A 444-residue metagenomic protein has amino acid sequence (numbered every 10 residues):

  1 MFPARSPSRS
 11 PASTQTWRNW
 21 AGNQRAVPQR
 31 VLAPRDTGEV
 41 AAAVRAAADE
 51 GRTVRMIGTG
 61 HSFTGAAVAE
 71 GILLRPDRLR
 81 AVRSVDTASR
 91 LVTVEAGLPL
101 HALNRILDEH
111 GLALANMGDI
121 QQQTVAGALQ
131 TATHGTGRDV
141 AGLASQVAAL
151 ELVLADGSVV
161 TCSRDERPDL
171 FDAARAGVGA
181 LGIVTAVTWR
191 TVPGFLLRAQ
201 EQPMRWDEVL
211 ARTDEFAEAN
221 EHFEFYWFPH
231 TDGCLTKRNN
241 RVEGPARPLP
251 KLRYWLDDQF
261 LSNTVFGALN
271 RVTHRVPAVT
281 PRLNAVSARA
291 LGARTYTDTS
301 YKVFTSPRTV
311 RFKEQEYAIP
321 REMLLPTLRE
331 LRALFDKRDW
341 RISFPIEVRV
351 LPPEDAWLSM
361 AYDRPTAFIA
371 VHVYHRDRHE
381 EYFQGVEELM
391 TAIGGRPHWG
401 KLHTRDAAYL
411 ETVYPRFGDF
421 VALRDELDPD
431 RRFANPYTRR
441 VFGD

Functional and structural regions predicted by a protein language model:
N23-D119, A132-G137, F225: Glycine-rich N-terminal segment of FAD-binding domains in flavoprotein oxidoreductases, spanning the beta-loop-helix
R45, D108, V160, A361-Y362 (+4 more regions): Non-transmembrane, aqueous-exposed alpha-helical and coiled segments at domain scale
F63-T64, Y226-D232, E347-A356, L402-Y409 (+1 more regions): A glycine-rich phosphate-binding loop feature that marks nucleotide/adenosyl-phosphate handling sites
T87, T124, L154: Short, acidic, Ser/Thr-enriched surface-loop or helix-capping motifs
A148-K337, I342: C-terminal substrate-binding/cap subdomain adjacent to the FAD-binding core in PCMH-type and related FAD-linked
G292-V413: Substrate-recognition/cap regions that form aromatic- and gly/pro-loop-enriched pockets for small-molecule ligands
I393-D444: Activity-critical C-terminal alpha-helical subdomain
